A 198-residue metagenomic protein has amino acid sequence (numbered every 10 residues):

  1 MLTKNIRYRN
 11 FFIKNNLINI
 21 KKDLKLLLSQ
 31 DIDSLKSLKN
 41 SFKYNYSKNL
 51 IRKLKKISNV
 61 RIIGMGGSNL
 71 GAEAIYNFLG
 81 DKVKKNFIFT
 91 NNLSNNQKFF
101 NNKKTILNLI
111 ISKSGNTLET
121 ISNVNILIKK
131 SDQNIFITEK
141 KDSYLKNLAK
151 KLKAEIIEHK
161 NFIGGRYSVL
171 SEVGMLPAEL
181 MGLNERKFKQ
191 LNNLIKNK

Functional and structural regions predicted by a protein language model:
M1-I51: Extended, charge-enriched "interface" segments that sit outside catalytic cores
R52-K198: Glycine-rich phosphate-binding loops that contact phosphosugars or nucleotide phosphates
